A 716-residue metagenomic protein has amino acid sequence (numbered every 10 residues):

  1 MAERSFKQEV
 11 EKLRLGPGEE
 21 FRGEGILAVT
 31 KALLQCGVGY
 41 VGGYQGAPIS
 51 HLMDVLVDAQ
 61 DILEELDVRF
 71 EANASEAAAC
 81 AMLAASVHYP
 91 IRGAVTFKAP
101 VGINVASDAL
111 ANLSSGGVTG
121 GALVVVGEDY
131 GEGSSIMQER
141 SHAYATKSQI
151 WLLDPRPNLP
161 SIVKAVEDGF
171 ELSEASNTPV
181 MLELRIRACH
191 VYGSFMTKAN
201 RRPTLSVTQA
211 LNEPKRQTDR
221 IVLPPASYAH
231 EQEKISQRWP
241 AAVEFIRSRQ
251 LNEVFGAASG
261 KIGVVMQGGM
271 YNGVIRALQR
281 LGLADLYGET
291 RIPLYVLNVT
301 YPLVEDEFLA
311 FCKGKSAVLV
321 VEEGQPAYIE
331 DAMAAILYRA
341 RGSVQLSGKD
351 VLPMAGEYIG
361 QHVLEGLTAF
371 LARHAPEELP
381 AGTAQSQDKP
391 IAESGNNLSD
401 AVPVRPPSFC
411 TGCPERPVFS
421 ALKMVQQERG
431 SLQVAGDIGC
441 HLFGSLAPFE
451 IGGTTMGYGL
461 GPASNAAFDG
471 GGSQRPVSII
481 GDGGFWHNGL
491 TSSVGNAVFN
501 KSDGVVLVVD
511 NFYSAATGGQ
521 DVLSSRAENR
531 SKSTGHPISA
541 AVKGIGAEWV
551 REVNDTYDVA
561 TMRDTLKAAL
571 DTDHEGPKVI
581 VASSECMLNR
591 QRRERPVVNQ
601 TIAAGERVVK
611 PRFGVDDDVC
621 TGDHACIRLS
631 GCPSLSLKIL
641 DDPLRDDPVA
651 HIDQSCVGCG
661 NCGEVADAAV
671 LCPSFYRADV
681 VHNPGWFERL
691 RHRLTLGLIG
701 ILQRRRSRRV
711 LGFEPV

Functional and structural regions predicted by a protein language model:
M1-L159, R187, A257-G260, V265 (+1 more regions): Thiamine diphosphate
A2-I26, T30, R156-F409, P414-E415 (+4 more regions): Flexible, low-complexity linker and terminal segments
L52-L56, M82-A85, V105-A109, E132-S141 (+16 more regions): Short acidic, glycine/serine/threonine-rich loops at helix termini
V55-I62, A277-P293, A540-G546: Short helix-loop-beta junction
D61-A72, S115-G127, S206-E213, F499-F512 (+3 more regions): A glycine-rich helix N-cap at a beta->alpha junction
S134, S445-V579, M587-R592: Thiamine diphosphate
A604-D618, A668-V716: Intrinsic disorder at enzyme termini
